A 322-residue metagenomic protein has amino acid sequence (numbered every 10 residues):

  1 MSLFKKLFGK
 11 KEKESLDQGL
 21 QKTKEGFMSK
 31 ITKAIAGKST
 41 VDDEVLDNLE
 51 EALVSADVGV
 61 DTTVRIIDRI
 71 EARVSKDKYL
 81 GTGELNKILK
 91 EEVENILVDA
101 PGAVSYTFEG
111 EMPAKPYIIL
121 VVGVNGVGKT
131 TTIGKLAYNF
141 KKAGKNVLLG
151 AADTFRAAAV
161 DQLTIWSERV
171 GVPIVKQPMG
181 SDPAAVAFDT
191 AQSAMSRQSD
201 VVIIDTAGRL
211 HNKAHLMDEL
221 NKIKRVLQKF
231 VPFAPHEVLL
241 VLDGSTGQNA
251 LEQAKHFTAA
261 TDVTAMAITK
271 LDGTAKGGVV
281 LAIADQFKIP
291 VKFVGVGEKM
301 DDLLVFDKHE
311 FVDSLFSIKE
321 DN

Functional and structural regions predicted by a protein language model:
M1-G9, D321-N322: Short, Lys/Arg-enriched, disordered terminal segments
L3, S105, L136, E252-A254 (+1 more regions): Short beta-alpha junctions and helix-cap segments that line functional grooves
F4, K10-L16, Q21: Switch/coupling subdomain of P-loop NTPase systems
D17-A152, A159-M179, A185-I204: Primarily NTPase-proximal linker/entry elements flanking Walker-type ATP/GTP-binding cores
V60-T62, R156, D272, M300: Short hydrophobic/aromatic residue motifs in ordered secondary structure
D153-T154, G244: Residue-level signal for short, function-critical loop segments
Q162, D182-R197, H211-E320: Conserved catalytic-core segment of NTP-binding enzymes
A207-R209: Short glycine-rich anion-binding loops that position phosphate/pyrophosphate groups of nucleotides and phosphorylated
